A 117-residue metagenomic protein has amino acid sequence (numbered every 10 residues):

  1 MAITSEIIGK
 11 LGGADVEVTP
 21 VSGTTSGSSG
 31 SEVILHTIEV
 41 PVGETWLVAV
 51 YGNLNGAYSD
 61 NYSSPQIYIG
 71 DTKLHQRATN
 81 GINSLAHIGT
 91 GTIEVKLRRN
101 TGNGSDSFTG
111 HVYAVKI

Functional and structural regions predicted by a protein language model:
T4-I117: Extracellular jelly-roll beta-sandwich "head" domains, especially the C-terminal globular C1q domain
